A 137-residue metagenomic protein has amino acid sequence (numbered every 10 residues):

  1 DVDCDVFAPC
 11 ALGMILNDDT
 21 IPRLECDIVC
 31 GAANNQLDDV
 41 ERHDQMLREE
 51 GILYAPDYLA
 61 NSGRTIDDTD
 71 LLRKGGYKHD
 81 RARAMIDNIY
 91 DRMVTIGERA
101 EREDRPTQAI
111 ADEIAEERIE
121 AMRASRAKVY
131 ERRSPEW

Functional and structural regions predicted by a protein language model:
D1-D3, G13-V29: Rossmann-fold NAD(P) dinucleotide-binding segment
D1-V6, L53: C-terminal amphipathic alpha-helical segment
V6-A11, L59-N61: Short acidic/polar alpha-helix capping motifs at helix-coil junctions
A8-I15, A33-D39: A general structural motif
C10, M14, D19, P56 (+1 more regions): Flexible, active-site-adjacent loop/turn segments at secondary-structure boundaries
D27-W137: Adenosine-phosphate binding glycine-rich loop
